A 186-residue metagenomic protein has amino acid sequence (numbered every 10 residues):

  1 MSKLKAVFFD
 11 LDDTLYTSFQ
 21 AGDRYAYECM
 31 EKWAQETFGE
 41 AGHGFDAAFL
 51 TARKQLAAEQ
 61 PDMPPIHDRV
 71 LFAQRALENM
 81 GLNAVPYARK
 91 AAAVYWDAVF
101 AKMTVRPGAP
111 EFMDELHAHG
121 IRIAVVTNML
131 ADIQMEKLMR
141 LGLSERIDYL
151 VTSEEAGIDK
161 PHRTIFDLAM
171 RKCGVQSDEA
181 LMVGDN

Functional and structural regions predicted by a protein language model:
M1-F9, T14-A48: Active-site neighborhood of HAD-like aspartate-dependent phosphohydrolases
M1-S2, A118-I121, K172-E179: Glycine-rich phosphate-binding loop signature in dinucleotide/nucleotide-binding domains
A48-V94: A metal-dependent, Asp-based hydrolase signature
N83-V85, S144-D148, Q176: Conserved H-loop
P86-V105, A109-L141, Y149-S153, D159: Substrate-recognition element of Asp-dependent hydrolases with the DxDx(T/V) motif
D159-N186: Conserved Lys-Pro-Asp/Glu-containing loop-to-beta segment of HAD-superfamily phosphomonoesterases, centered on
